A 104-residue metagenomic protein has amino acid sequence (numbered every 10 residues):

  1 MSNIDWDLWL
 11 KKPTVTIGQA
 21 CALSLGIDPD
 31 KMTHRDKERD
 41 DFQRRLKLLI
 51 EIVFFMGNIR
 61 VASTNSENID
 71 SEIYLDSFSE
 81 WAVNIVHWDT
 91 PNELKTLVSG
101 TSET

Functional and structural regions predicted by a protein language model:
M1-T104: Low-complexity, PEST-like segments
